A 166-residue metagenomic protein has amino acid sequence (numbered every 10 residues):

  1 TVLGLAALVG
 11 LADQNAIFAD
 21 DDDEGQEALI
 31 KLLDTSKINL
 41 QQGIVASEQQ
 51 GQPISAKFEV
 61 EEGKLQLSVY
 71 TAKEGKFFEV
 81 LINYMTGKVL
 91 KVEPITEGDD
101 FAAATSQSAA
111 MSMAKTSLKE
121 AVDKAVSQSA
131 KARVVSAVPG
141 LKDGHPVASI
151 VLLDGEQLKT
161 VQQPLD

Functional and structural regions predicted by a protein language model:
T1-D166: Long, terminal "pre-/pro-" and other extracytoplasmic accessory regions that lie outside the mature folded/catalytic
